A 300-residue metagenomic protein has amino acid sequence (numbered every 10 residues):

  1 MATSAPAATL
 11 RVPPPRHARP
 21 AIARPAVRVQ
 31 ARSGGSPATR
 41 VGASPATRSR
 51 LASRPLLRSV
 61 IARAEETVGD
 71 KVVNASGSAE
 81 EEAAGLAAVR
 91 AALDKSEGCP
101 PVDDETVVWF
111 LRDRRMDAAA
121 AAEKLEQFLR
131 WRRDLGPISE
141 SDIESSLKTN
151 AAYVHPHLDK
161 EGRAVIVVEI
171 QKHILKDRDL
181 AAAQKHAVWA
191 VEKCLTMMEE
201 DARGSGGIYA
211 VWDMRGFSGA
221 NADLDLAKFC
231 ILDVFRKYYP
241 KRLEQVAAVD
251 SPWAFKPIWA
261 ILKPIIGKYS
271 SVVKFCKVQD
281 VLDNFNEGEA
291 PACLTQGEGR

Functional and structural regions predicted by a protein language model:
A2-R32, A38-G42, R48-R300: Basic, amphipathic alpha-helical/coil surface patches used to engage anionic, phosphate-bearing ligands and membranes
